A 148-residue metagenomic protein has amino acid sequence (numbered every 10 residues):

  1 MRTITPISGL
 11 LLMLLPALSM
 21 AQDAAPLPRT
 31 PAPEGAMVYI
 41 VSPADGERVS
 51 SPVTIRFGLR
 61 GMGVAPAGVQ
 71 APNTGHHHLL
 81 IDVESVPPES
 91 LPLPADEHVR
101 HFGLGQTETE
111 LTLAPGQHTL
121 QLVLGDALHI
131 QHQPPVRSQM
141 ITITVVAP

Functional and structural regions predicted by a protein language model:
P16-A21: N-terminal signal peptide c-region/cleavage motif recognized by signal peptidases
D23-S50: Short, compositionally biased P/S/T/A/G/V-rich stretches that sit at domain boundaries
S51, G75, A114-G116: A glycine-anchored, Pro-Gly-centered beta-turn/N-cap motif
G58-V69: Short amphipathic, basic-aromatic surface patches that mediate peripheral association with negatively charged
V69-H77, R137: Short coil-to-beta strand junction motifs in C2/discoidin
V86-P88, G125-Q133: Short acidic/polar inter-strand loop motif in beta-rich domains
P134-P148: Short beta-strand elements
